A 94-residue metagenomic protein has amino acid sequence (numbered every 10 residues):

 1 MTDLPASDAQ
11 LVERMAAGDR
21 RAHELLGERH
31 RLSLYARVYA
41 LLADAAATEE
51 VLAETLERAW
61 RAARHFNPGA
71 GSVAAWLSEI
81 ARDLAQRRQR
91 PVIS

Functional and structural regions predicted by a protein language model:
M1-A9: Extreme N-terminal regulatory/targeting segments of RNA polymerase sigma factors
T2, A16-L25, Y35-E54: Short, charged helix-capping/linker segments at alpha-helix termini
T2, R14, V92-S94: C-terminal edge and immediately downstream basic/flexible tail or linker adjoining helix-turn-helix-like DNA-binding
A9-V12, R20-E24, A45, E49 (+2 more regions): Short, structured helix-loop boundary elements
V12-E13, Y35, Y39, S78 (+1 more regions): Solvent-exposed, non-membrane alpha-helical residues enriched in polar/charged side chains
L26, H30, L34, T55 (+1 more regions): Residue-level preference for hydrophobic side chains embedded in well-ordered alpha helices
R61-P68, E79-S94: Arg/Lys-rich amphipathic alpha helix in sigma70-family domain 2
